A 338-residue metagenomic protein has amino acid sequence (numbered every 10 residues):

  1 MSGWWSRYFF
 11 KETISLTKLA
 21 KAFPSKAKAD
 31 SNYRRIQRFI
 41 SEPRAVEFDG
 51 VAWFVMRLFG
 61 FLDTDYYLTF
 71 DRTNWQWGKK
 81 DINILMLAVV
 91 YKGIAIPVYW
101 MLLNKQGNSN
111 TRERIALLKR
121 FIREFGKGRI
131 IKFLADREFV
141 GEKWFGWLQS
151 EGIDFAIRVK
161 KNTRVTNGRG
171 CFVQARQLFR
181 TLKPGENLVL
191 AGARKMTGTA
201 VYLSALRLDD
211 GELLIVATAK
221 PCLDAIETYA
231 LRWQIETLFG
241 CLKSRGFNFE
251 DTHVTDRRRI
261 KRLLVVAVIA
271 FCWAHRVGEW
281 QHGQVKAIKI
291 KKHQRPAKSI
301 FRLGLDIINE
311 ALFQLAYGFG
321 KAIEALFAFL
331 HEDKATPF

Functional and structural regions predicted by a protein language model:
M1-S15, K21, S25-A27, N32 (+4 more regions): Single, function-defining residue in the core of a domain
Y33-K92: Active-site-proximal, Lys/Arg-enriched surface segment that forms a nucleic-acid-binding/basic interface patch
